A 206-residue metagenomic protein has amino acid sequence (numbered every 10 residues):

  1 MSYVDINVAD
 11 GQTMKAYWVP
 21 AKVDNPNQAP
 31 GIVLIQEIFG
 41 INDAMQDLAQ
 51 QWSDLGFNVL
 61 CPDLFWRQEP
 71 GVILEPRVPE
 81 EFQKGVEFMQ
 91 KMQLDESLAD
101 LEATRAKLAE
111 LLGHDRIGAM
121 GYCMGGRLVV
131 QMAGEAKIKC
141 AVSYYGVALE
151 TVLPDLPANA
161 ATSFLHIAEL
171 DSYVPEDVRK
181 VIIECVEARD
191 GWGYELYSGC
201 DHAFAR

Functional and structural regions predicted by a protein language model:
M1-R206: N-terminal cap/leader regions of alpha/beta-hydrolase-fold enzymes, predominantly small-molecule hydrolases
